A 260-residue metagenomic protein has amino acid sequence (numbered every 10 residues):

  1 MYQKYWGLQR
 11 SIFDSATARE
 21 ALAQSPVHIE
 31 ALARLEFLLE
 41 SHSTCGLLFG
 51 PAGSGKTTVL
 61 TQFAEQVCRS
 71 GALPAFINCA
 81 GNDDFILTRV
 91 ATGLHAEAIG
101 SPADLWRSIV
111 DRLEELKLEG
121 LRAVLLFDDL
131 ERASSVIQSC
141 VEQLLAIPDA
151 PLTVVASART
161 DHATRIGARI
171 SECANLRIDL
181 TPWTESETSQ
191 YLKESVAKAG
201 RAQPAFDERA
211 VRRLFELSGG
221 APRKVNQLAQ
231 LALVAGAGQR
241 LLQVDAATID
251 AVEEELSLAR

Functional and structural regions predicted by a protein language model:
M1-S43, D250: A short, basic N-terminal segment
L8-S15, A72, N82-G100: Conserved NTP-binding/hydrolysis module of P-loop NTPases
S41-Q62: Walker A/P-loop nucleotide-binding motif
G46, R69-A80: Conserved catalytic segments around the Walker B and adjacent sensor/switch elements of P-loop NTPase domains
G53, V59, S139, P151 (+2 more regions): C-terminal alpha-helical "lid" subdomain
A64-Q66, D161-N175: Short regulatory helix/loop adjacent to the ATP-binding pocket of P-loop NTPases
N78, L176-T188: Conserved AAA+ ATPase "SRH/arginine-finger" region at the nucleotide-binding site
V110-S157, A168: Conserved Walker B catalytic segment
